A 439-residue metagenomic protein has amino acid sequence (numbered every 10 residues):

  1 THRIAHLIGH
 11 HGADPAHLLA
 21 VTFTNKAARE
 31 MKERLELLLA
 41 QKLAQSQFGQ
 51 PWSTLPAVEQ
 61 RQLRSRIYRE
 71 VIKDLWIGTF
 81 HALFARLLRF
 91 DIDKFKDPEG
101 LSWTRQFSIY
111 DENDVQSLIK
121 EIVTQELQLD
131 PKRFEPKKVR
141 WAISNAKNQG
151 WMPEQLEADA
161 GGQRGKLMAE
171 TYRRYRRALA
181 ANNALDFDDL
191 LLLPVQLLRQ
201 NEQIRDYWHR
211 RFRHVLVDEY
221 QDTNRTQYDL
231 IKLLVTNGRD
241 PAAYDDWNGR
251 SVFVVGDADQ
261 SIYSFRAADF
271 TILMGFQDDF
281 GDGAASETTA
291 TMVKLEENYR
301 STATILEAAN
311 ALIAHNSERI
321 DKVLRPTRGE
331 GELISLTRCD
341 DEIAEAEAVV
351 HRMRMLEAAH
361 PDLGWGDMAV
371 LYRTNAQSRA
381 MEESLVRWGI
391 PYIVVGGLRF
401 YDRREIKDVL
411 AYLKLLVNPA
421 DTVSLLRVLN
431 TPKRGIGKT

Functional and structural regions predicted by a protein language model:
T1-E99, I109-Y110, N182, D206 (+6 more regions): P-loop NTPase Walker
I4-A5, G9, L37, R225-C339 (+2 more regions): Conserved RecA-like helicase ATPase core segment that couples NTP binding/hydrolysis to strand translocation
A16, Y68, P98-I109, A285-R300 (+4 more regions): Inter-lobe coupling/hinge region of RecA-like P-loop helicase motors
L19-F23, A27-K32, W76, F107-V115 (+2 more regions): Conserved helicase NTPase motor core
A27-K32, F84-L87, F95, W151 (+7 more regions): Switch/connector loops and helix/strand junctions flanking conserved nucleotide-binding motifs in nucleotide-processing
Y68-W76, I92-D189, F212, T289-Y299 (+2 more regions): ATP-hydrolysis module of ASCE/P-loop NTPase motor domains, specifically the Walker B Asp-Glu catalytic pair
D279, G283, E287, G329-E332 (+1 more regions): ATPase/helicase motor core of nucleic-acid motors
